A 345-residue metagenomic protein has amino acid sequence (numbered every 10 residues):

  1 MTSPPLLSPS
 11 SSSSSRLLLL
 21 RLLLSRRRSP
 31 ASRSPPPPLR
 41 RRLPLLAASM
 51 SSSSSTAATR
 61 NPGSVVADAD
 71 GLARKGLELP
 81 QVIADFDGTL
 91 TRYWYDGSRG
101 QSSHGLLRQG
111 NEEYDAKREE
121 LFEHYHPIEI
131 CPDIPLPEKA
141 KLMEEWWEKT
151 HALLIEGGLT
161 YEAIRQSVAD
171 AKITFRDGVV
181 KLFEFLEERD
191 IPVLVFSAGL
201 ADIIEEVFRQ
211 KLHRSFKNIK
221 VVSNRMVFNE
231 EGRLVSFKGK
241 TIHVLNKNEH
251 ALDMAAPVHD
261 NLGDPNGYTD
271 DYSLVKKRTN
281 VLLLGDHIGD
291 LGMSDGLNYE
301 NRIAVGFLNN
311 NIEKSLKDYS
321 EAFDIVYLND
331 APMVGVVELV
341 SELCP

Functional and structural regions predicted by a protein language model:
M1-A31: N-terminal chloroplast transit peptides
T2-L7, R41-P44, A48, D170-L194 (+1 more regions): C-terminal cap/substrate-recognition subdomain and adjoining C-terminal extension of metal-dependent phosphatase-like
S12-R16, P36-R40, P44-A47: Intrinsically disordered, low-complexity proline-rich regions
R26-L43, A304: N-terminal targeting/docking segments
L46-V235, F323: Alpha-helical substrate-recognition element adjacent to the catalytic core
